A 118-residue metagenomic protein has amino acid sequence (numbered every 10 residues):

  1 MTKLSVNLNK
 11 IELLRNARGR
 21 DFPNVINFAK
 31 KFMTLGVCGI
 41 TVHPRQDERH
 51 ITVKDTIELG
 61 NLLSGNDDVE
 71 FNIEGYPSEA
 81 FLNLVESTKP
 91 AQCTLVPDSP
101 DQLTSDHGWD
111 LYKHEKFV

Functional and structural regions predicted by a protein language model:
M1-F71, Y76, S87-T88: Conserved N-terminal beta1-alpha1 strand-loop-helix module at the mouth
A80-L82, E86-V118: Conserved anion-binding
